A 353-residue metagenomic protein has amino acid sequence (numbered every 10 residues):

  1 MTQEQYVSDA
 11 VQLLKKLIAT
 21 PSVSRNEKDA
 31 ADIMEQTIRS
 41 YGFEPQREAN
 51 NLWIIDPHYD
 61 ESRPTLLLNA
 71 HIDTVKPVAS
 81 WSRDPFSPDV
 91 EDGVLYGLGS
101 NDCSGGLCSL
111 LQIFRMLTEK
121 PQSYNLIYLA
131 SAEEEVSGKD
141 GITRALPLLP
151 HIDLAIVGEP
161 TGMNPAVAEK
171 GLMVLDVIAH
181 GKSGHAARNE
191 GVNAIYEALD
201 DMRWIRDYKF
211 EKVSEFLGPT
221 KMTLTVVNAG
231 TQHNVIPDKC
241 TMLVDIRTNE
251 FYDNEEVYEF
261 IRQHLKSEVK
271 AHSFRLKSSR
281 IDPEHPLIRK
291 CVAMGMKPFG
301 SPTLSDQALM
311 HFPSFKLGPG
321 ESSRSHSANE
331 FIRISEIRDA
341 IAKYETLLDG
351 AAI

Functional and structural regions predicted by a protein language model:
T2-P77, K239-L243, V257-F260, H264 (+2 more regions): N-terminal helical capping/dimerization or prosegment-like subdomains of hydrolases acting on amide or phosphate bonds
T2-Q5, S40, D176-I353: Metal-dependent amide/peptide-bond hydrolase catalytic core, centered on the "pita-bread" metallohydrolase fold
M34, L107-L117, A145, A198-D201 (+2 more regions): Buried hydrophobic packing segments
P45, P88-V90, L224-V227: A structural signal for short hydrophobic beta-strand segments in well-ordered beta-sheet cores
R63-I127: Active-site metal-coordination/substrate-binding segment of hydrolases, especially metallo-dependent peptidases
T65-L67, L95, H151-V157, D176 (+1 more regions): Short glycine-aspartate micro-motif
I72, E134, P160, A186 (+1 more regions): Active-site metal-binding loops of divalent metal-dependent hydrolases
C108-V174, I178, S214: Acidic/histidine-rich catalytic neighborhood of metal-dependent amide-processing enzymes
